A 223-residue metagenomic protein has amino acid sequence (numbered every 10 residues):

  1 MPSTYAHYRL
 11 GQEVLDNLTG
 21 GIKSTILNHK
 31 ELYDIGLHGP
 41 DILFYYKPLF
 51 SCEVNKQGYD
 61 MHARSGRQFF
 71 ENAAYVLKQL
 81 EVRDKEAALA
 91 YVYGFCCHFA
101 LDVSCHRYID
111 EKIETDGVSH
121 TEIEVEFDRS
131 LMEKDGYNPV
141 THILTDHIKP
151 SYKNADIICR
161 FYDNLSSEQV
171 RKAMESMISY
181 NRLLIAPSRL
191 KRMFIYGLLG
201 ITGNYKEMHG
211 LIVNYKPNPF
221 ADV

Functional and structural regions predicted by a protein language model:
M1-V223: N-terminal leader/auxiliary helical segments
